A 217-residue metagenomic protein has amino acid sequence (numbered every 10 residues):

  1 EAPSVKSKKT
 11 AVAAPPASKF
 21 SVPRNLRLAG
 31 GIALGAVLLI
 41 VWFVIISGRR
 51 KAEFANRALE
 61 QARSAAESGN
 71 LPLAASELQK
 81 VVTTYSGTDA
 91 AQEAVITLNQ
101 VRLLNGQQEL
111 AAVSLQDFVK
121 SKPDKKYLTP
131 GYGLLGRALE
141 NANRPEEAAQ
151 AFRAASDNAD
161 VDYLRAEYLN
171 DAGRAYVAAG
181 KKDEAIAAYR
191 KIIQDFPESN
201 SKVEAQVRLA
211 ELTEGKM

Functional and structural regions predicted by a protein language model:
R49-R50, V82-A91, V119-L128, S156-L164 (+1 more regions): Short solvent-exposed coil/turn linkers within tandem alpha-helical repeat scaffolds
E53-T88, E93, T97-Q100, L104-Q107 (+1 more regions): Alpha-helical segment of the N-proximal tetratricopeptide repeat
L71-P72, Q108, P145, K182: TPR-repeat structural position
